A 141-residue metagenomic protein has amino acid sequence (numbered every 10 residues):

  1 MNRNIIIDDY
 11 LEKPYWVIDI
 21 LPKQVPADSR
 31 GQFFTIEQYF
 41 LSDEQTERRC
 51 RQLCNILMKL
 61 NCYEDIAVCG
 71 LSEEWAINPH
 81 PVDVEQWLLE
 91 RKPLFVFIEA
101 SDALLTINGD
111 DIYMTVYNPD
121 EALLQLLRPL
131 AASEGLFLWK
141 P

Functional and structural regions predicted by a protein language model:
M1-Y113, N118-P141: Structured alpha/beta or helical-core interaction and ligand-binding surfaces enriched in interleaved
